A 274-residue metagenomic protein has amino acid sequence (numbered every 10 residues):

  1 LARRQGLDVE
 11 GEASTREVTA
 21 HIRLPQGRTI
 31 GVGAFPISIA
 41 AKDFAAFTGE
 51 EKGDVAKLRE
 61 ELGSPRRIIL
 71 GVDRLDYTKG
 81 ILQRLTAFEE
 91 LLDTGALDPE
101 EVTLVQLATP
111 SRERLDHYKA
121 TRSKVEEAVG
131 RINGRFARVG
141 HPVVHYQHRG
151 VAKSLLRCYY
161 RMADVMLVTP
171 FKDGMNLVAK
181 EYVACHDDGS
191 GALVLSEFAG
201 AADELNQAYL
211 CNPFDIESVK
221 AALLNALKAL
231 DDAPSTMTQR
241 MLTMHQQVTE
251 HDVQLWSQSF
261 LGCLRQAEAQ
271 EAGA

Functional and structural regions predicted by a protein language model:
L1-A274: Catalytic cores of carbohydrate-active enzymes across secretory and cytosolic contexts
